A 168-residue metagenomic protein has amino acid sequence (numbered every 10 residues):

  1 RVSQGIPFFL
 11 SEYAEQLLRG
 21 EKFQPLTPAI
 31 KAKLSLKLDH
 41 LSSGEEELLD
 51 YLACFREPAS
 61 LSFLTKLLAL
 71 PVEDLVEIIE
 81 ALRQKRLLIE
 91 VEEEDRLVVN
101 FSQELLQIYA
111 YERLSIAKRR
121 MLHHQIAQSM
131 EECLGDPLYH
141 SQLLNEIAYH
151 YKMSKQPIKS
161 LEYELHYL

Functional and structural regions predicted by a protein language model:
R1-L168: Short secondary-structure boundary elements
